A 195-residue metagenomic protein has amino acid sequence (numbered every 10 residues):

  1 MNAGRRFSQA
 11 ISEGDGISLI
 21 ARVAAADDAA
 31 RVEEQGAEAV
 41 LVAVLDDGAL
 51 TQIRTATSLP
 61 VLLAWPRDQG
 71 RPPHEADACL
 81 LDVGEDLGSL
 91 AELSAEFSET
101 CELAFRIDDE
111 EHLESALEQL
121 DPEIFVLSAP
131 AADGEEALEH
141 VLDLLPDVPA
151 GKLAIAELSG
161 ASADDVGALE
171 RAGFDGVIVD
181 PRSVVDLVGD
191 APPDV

Functional and structural regions predicted by a protein language model:
M1-H74, L117-E118, V185, P193-V195: Conserved N-terminal beta1-alpha1 strand-loop-helix module at the mouth
M1-N2, I20, P149-V195: C-terminal alpha-helical cap/extension of soluble enzyme domains
I20-A24, E38-D47, S58-S89, T100-E114 (+3 more regions): Catalytic beta/alpha-barrel core
A29, L50, G70, L93-S94 (+2 more regions): Generic hydrophobic/aromatic pocket-lining and core-packing "Φ" positions
R31, I53, P146, A168-L169: Hydrophobic/aromatic ligand-binding patch that stacks against planar heteroaromatic rings of cofactors or nucleotides
Q35-G36, E118-L120, H140-V141, L169-R171 (+1 more regions): Short, glycine/charged-enriched secondary-structure capping and boundary segments
E96-S98: Compositionally biased, non-globular sequence tracts
V141-D147: Short amphipathic alpha-helix used as the core "switch/output" element in two-component signaling
